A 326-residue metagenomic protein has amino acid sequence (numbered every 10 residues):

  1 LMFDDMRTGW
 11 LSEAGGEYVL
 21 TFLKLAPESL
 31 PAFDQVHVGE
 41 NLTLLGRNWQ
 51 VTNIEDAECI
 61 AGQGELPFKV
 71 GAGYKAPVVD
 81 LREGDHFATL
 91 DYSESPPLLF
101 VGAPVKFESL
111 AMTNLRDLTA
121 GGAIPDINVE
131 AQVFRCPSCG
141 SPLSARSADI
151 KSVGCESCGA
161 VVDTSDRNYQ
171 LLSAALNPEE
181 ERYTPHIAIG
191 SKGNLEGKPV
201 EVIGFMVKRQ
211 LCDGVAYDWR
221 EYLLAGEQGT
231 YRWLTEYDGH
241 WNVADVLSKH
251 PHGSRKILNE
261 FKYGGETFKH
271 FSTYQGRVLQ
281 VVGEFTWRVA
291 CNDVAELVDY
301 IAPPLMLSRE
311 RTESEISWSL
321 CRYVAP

Functional and structural regions predicted by a protein language model:
L1-P326: A composition-biased, non-transmembrane "mature-region" signal
